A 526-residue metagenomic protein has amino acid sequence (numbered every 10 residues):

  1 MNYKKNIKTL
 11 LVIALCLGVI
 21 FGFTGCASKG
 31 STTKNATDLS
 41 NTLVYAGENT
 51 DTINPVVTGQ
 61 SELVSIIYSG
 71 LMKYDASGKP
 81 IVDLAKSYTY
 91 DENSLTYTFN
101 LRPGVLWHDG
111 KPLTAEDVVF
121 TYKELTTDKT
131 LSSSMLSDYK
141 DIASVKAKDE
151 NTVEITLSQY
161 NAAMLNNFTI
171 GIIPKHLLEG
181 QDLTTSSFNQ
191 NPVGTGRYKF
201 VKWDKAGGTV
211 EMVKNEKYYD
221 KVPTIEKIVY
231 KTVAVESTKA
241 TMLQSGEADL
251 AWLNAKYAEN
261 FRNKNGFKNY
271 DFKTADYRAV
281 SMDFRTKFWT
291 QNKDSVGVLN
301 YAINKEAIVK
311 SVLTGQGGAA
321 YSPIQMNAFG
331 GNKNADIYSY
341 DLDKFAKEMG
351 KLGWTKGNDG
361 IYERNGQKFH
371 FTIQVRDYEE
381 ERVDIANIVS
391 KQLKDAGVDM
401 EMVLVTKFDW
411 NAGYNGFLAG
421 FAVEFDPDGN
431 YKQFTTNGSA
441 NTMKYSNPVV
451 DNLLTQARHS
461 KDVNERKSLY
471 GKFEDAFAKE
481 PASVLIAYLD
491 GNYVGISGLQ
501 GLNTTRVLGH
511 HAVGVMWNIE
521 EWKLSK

Functional and structural regions predicted by a protein language model:
Y45-Y90, K123, V193: N-terminal lobe/hinge region of extracytoplasmic solute-binding protein
D75, T169-P223, K227, L342-D343 (+1 more regions): Gly/Pro-rich hinge or "lid" segments in bacterial periplasmic/extracellular proteins
K86-L131, E154, W289: Aromatic- and charge-enriched surface segment that lines or borders ligand/interaction sites
T89, N93, L136-E179: Surface-exposed binding/hinge segments that line and control ligand-binding clefts or catalytic entry sites
S186, N215-F261, D399-E401: Ligand-site clamp/hinge motif
K205, T355-V423: Ligand/substrate-recognition segments at binding pockets and active sites
V213, Q291-I388, K523: Append "and occasionally in soluble cytosolic enzymes with long acidic Gly/Pro-rich linkers
A302-K333, E381-S390, N411-K526: Detector for C-terminal structural segments
